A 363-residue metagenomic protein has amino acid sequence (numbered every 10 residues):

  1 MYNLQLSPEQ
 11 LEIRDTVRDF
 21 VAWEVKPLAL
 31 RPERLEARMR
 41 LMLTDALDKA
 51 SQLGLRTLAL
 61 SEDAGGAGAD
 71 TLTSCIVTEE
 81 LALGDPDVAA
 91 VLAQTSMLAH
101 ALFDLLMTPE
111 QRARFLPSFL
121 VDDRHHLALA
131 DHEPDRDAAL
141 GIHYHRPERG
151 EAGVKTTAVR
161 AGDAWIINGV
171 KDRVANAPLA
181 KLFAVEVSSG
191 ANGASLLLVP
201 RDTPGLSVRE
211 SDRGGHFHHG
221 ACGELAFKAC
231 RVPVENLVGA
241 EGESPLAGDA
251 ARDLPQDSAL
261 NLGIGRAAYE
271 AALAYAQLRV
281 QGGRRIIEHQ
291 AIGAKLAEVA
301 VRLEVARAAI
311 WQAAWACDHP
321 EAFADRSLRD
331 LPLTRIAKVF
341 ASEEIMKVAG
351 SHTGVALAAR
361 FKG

Functional and structural regions predicted by a protein language model:
M1-A93, R114-S118, A324: Amphipathic, small/basic residue-rich leader segments at the start of a protein or domain
Y2-I13, V208-E304: Glycine-rich beta->alpha junctions and the first turn(s) of the following alpha-helix
P27-P32, Y275-G283, A313-A324, V355: Secondary-structure edge/capping motif, primarily at the C-terminal ends of alpha-helices and the immediately following
A50, L92, D122, L262-Y269 (+2 more regions): Alpha-helical transition-metal enzyme core signature, strongest for iron centers
G54, A67, P332-G363: Alpha-helix capping/hinge segments and adjacent helical runs
E80, V91-A93, M97-L129: A generic, well-ordered mixed alpha/beta core segment in the N-terminal half of proteins
A128-V159: A gly/ser-rich beta-alpha-beta helix-loop segment of oxidoreductase catalytic cores
N168-V208: A short core secondary-structure module
